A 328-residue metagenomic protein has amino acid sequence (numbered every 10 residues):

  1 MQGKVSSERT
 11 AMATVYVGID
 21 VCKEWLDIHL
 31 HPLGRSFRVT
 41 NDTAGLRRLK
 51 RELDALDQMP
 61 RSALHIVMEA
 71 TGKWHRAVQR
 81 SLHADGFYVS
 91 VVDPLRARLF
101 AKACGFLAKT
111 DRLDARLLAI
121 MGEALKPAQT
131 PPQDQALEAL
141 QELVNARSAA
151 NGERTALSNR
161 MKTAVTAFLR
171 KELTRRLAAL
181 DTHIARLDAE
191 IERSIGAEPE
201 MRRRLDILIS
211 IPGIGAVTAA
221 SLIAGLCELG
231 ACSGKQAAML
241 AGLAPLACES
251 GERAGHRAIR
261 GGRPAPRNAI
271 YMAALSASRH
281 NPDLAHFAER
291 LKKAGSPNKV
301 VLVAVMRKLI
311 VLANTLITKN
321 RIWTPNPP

Functional and structural regions predicted by a protein language model:
M1-P328: A detector of single, family-specific signature residues that are central to catalytic or substrate-handling motifs
